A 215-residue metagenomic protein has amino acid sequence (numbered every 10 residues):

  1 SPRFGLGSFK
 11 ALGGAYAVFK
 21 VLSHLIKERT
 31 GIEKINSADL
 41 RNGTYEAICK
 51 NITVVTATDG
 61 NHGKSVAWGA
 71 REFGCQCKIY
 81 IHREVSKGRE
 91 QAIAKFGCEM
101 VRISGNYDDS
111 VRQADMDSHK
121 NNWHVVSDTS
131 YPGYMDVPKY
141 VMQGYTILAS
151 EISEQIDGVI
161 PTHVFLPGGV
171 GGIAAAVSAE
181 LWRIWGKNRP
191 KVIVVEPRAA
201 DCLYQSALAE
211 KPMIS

Functional and structural regions predicted by a protein language model:
S1-S215: PLP-dependent amino-acid enzyme catalytic core
